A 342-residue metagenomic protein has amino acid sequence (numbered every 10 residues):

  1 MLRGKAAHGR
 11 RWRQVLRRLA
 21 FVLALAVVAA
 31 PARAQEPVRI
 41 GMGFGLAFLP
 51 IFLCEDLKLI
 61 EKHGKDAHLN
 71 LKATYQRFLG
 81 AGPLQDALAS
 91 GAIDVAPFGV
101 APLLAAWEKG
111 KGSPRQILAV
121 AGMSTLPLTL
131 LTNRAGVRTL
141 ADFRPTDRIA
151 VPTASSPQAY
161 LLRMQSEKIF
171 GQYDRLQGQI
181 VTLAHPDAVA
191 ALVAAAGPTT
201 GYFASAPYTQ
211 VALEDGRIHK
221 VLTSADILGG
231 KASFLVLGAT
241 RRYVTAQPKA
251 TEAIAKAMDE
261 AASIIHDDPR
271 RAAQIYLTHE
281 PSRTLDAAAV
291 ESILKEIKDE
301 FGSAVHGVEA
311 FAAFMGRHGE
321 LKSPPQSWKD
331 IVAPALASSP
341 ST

Functional and structural regions predicted by a protein language model:
M1-L16: N-terminal secretory signal peptides that target proteins for export/translocation
R18-V28: Bacterial N-terminal signal peptides
A30-A34: Sec/Tat signal peptide C-region and signal peptidase I cleavage site
E36-D174, Q179-T182, A196, T200-A206 (+1 more regions): Short, glycine-/small- and polar/acidic-enriched structural segments that line small-molecule recognition paths
E61-H68, D226-G229, E296-V305: Short, solvent-exposed loop/beta-turn-alpha elements that line the ligand-binding surface or hinge of extracytoplasmic
D174, V181, P186-T278: Pocket-lining segment of extracytoplasmic ligand-binding domains
V244-K322: Secondary-structure end/capping motifs
M315-T342: Conserved C-terminal helix/tail region of periplasmic/extracytoplasmic solute-binding proteins
